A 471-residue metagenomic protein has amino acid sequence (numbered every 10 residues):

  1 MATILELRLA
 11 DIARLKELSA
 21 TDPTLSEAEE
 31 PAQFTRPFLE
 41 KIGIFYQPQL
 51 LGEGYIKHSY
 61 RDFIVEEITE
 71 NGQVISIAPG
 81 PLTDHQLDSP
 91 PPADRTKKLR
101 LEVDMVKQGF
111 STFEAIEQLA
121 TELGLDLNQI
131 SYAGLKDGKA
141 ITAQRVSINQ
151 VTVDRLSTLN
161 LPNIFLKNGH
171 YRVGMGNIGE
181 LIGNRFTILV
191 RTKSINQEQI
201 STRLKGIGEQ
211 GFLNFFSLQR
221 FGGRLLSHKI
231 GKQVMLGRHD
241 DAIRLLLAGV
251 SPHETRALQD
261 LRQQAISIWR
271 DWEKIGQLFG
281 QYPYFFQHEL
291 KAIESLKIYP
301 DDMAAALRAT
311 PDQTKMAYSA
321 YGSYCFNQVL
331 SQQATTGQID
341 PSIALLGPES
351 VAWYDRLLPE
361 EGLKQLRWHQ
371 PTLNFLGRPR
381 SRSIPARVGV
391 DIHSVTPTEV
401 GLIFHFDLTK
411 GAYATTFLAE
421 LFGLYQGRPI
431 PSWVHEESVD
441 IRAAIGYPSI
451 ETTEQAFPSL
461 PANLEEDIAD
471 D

Functional and structural regions predicted by a protein language model:
M1-R100, Q108-F113, E117-Q118, E122-T409 (+1 more regions): Extended, charged/glycine-rich binding lobes that contact polyanionic ligands
